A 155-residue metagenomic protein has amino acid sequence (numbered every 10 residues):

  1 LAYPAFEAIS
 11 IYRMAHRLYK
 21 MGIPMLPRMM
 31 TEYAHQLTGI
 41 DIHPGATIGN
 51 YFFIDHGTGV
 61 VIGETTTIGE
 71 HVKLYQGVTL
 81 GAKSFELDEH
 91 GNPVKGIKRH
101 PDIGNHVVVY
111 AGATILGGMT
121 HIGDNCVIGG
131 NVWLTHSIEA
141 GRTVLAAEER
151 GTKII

Functional and structural regions predicted by a protein language model:
L1-E32: Terminal amphipathic alpha-helical/low-complexity segments used for targeting or macromolecular assembly
G22-M25, K98-D102: Short, positively charged
E32-Y33, H90, N125, V144: Residue-level signal for alpha-helical context at structural boundaries
T38, H43-P44, G49-N50, D55-E64 (+11 more regions): Left-handed beta-helix
F85-E89: A short, polar/charged loop-to-alpha-helix boundary motif
H90-R99: Regulatory activation segment
